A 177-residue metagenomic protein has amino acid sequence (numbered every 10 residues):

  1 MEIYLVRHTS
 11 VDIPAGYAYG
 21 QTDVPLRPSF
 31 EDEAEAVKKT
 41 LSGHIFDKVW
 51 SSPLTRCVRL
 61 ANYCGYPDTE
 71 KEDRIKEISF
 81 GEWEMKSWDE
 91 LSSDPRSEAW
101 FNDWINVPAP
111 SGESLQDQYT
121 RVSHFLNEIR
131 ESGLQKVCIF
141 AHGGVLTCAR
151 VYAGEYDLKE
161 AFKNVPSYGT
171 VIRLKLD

Functional and structural regions predicted by a protein language model:
E2-H8, I139-F140: Short, hydrophobic/glycine-enriched beta-strand segments
V6-P67: Active-site-proximal alpha-helix that buttresses catalytic centers in soluble enzyme cores
S42-I45, I129-Q135: Glycine-rich phosphate-binding loop signature in dinucleotide/nucleotide-binding domains
S51-S52, T120, F140-A141: Short beta-strand scaffold positions
Y63, C148-Y152: Active-site signature of alpha/beta-hydrolase-fold catalytic machinery across serine- and Asp/Cys-nucleophile hydrolases
C64-R121: Phosphate-handling substructures
Q135-L146: A glycine-rich beta-strand to alpha-helix segment that forms a phosphate/ribose-binding loop at ligand/cofactor sites
Y156-D177: Domain-level recognition of soluble alpha/beta enzyme cores, biased toward histidine phosphatases/phosphomutases
